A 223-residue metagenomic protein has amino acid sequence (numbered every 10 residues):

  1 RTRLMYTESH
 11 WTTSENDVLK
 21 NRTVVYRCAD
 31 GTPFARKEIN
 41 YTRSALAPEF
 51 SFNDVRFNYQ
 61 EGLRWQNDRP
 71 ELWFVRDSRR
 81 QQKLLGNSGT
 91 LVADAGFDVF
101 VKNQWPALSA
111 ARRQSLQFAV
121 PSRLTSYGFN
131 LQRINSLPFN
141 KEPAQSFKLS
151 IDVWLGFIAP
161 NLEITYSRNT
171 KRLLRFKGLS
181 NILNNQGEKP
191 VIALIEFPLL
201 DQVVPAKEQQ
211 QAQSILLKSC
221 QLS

Functional and structural regions predicted by a protein language model:
R1-Y41, F52-R56, L63-Q66, F118-S223: Acidic, serine/threonine-rich low-complexity disordered tracts
T32-L108: Contiguous hydrophobic, core-forming segments of folded domains
V75-S150: Solvent-exposed helix/loop surface patches that form functional interfaces
